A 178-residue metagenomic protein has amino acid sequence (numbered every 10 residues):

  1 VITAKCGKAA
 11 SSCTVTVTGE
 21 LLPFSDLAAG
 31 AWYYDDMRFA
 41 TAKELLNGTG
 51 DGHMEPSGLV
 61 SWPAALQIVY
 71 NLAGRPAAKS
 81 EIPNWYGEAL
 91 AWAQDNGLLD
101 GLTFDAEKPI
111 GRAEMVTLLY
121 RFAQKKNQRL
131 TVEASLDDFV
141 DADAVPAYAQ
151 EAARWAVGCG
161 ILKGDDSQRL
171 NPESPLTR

Functional and structural regions predicted by a protein language model:
V1-L21: Extracytoplasmic soluble-region selector
T16-Y34, A42, N47-A113, L119-A149 (+1 more regions): Feature responds to low-complexity, polar/acidic, surface-exposed segments characteristic of secreted/exported proteins
